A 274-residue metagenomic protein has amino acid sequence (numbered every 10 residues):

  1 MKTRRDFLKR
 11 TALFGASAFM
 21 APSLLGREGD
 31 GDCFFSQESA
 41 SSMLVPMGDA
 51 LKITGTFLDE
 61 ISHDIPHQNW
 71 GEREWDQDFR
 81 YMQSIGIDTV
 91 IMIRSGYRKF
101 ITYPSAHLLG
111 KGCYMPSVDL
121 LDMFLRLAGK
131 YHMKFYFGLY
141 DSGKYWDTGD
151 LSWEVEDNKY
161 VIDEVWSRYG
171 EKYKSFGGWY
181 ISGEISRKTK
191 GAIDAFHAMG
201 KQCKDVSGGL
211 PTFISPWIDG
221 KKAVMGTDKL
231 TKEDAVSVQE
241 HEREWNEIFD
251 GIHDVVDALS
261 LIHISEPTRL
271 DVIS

Functional and structural regions predicted by a protein language model:
M1, S23-M47: C-terminal segment of N-terminal export signals and the immediately downstream linker at the start of the mature
D6-E28: N-terminal export signals
S41-M82, I93: Boundary/entry segment of secreted carbohydrate-active catalytic domains
Q77-Q83, I91-D141, A192-L210: Aromatic-lined substrate-binding rim segments of carbohydrate-active enzymes
S117-L127, D150-F176, I248-G251: An active-site-proximal structural segment forming one wall of the substrate-binding cleft that immediately precedes
Y136-W146, G200-E240, L261: Aromatic-lined carbohydrate-recognition surfaces of secreted/lumenal glycan-active proteins
S142, E164-G191, A258: Active-site groove signature of glycoside hydrolases
I262-S274: Single conserved hydrophobic/aromatic residue that forms the stacking wall/gate of nucleotide- or nucleobase-binding
